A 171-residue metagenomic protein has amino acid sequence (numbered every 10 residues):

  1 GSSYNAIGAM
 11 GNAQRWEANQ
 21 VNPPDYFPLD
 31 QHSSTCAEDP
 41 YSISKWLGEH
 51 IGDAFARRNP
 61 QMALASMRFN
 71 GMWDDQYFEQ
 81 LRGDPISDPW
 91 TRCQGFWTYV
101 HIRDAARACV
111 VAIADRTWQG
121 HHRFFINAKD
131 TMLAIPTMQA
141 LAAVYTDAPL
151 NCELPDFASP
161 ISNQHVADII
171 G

Functional and structural regions predicted by a protein language model:
G1-S2, Y26, E38, R68-N70 (+1 more regions): Active-site beta-alpha turn of Rossmann-fold NAD(P)-dependent dehydrogenases/reductases
S2, E49-D74: Conserved beta-loop-beta element that borders a ligand/cofactor-binding pocket
S3-A9, D74, T131: Active-site proximal helix/loop that lines the substrate pocket of Rossmann-like NAD(P)-dependent oxidoreductase domains
A6, G11-N59: Catalytic helix-loop patch of NAD(P)-dependent Rossmann-fold dehydrogenases
N12-Y26, F78-S87, A140-A142: Short, flexible, mixed-charge acidic loops at enzyme active sites
E38-S42, N70-G71, D75, W90-R103: Glycine-rich "substrate-gating" loop/helix at the edge of Rossmann-like oxidoreductase active sites
R58-A63, D74-W90, A112-H122: Glycine/proline-rich active-site loop of Rossmann-fold NAD(P)-dependent oxidoreductases
A108-N163: Mid/C-terminal beta-alpha module of Rossmann-like enzyme folds, strongest in SDR-family dehydrogenases/epimerases
